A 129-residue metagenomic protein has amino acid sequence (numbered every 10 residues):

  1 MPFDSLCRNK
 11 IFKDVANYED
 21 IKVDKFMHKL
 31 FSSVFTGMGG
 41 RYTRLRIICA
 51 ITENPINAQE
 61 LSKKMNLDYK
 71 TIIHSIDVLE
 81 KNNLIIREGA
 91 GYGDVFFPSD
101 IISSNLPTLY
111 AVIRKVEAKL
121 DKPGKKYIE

Functional and structural regions predicted by a protein language model:
P2-L30, I101-E129: Amphipathic alpha-helical dimerization/coiled-coil segments that flank or bridge DNA-binding/regulatory modules
G40, E53-N57: Short capping segments at the starts of secondary-structure elements
G40-T43, D94: N-terminal positioning helix adjacent to the helix-turn-helix/winged-helix DNA-binding module
L45-C49: Pre-recognition alpha-helix immediately N-terminal to the DNA-recognition helix within helix-turn-helix or winged-helix
E60-K64: A short acidic, leucine-rich amphipathic alpha-helix
V78: Alpha-helical DNA-recognition elements
N82-N83: Glycine-centered, phosphate/nucleic-acid-interacting loop/turn motifs that mediate DNA/RNA or nucleotide
G89-F96, I101: Short, Lys/Arg-rich nucleic-acid/phosphate-binding segment
